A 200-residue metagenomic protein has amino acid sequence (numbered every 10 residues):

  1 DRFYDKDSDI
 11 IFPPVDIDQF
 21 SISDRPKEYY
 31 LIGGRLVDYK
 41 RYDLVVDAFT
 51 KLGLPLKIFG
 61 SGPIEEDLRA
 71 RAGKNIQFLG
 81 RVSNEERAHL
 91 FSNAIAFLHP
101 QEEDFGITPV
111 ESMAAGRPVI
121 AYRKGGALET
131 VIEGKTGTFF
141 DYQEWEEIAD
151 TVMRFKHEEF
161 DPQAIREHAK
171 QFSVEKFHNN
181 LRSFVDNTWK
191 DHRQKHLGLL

Functional and structural regions predicted by a protein language model:
D1-S21: Donor nucleotide-sugar binding/catalytic pocket of nucleotide-sugar-dependent glycosyltransferases
F20-K40, L44-G53, K57: Conserved donor-binding/catalytic core segment of Leloir-type glycosyltransferases
E65-A88: Nucleotide-activated donor-binding/catalytic signature segment of Leloir-type glycosyltransferases, i.e., the conserved
H89-A94, L181: Short alpha-helical donor nucleotide-sugar binding micro-motif in glycosyltransferases
S92-D104, R117: Acidic donor-binding loop of glycosyltransferase active sites
P118-Y122, V131: Short hydrophobic beta-strand element within catalytic cores of glycosyltransferases and related nucleotide-activated
L128-M153, F160: Change "using UDP/GDP/dTDP sugars" to "using nucleotide sugars
Q143, H157-G198: A charged, aromatic-enriched C-terminal amphipathic alpha-helix characteristic of glycosyltransferases across folds
